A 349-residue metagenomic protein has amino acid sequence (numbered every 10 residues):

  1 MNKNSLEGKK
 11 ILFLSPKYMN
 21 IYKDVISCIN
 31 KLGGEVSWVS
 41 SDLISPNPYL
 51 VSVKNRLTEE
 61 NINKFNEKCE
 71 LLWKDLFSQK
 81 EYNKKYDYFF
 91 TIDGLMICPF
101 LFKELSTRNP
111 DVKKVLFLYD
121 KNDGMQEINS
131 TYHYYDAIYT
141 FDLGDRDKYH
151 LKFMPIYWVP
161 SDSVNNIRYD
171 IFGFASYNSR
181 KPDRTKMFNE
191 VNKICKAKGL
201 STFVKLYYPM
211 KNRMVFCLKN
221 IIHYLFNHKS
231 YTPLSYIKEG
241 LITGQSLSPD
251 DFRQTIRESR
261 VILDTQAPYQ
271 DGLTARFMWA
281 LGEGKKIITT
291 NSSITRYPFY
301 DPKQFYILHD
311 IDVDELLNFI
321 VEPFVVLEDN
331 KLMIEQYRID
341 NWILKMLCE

Functional and structural regions predicted by a protein language model:
N2-L72, D93, K121, Q126-Q270 (+3 more regions): Nucleotide-sugar donor-binding catalytic core of glycosyltransferases
F13, C195, K238-E239, R253-Q254 (+3 more regions): Pol beta-like nucleotidyltransferase catalytic core
L14, Q79-M96: Short N-terminal targeting/anchoring amphipathic segment
F77-S78, R253: Short hydrophobic/charged patches on amphipathic alpha-helices used for structural packing and interfaces
K80-E81, S106, I256: Short hydrophobic patches on amphipathic alpha-helices that form coiled-coil/helix-mediated interaction surfaces
T91-L105, V115-L118: Internal catalytic or translocation cores that form aromatic/hydrophobic pockets or channels for amphipathic metabolites
E104-P110, L151-P160, M278-G284: A short, gly/pro- and small-residue-rich
S106-K121, Y139: Active-site proximal beta-strand in glycosyltransferases
